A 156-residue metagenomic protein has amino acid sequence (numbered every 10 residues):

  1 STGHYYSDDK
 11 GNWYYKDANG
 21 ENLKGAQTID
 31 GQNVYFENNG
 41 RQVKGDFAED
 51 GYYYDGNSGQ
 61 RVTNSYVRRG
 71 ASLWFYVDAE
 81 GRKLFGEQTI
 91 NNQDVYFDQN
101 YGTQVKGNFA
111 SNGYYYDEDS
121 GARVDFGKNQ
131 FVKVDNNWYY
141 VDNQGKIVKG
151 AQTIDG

Functional and structural regions predicted by a protein language model:
S1-G156: Extracellular adhesion/carbohydrate-binding repeat motifs centered on closely spaced tryptophans
